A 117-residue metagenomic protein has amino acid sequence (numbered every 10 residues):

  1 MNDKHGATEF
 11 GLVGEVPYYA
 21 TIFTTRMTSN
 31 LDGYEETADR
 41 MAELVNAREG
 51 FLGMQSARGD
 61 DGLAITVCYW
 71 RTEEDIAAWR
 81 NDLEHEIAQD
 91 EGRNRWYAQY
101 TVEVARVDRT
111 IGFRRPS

Functional and structural regions predicted by a protein language model:
M1-L63, E73-N81, Y97-S117: Short S/T/G/P-rich N-terminal loop/turn motif that feeds into the first structured element of a domain
T66-W70: Conserved RNP beta-strands of RNA recognition motif
Q89-G92, W96-A98: Short arginine-rich
